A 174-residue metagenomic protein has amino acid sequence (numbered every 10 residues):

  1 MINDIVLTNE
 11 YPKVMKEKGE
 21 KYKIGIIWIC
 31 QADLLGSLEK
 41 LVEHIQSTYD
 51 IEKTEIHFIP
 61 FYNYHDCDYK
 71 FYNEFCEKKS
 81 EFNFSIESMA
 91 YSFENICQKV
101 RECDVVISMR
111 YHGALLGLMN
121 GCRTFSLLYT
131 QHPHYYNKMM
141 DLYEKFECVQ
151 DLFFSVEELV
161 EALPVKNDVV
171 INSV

Functional and structural regions predicted by a protein language model:
M1-V174: Active-site anion-handling motifs in enzyme catalytic cores
